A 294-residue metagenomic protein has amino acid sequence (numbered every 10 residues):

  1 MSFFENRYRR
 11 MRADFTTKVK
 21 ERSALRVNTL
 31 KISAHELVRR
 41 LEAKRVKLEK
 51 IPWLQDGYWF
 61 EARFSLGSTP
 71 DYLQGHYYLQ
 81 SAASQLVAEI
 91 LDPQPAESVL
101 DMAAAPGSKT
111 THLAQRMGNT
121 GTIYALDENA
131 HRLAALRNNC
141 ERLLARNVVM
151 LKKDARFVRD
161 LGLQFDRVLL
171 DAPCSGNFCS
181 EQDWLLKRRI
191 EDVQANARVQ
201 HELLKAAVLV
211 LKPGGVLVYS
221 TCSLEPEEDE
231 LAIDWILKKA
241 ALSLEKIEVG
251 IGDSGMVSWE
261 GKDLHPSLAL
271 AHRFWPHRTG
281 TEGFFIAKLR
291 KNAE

Functional and structural regions predicted by a protein language model:
M1-E294: S-adenosylmethionine
